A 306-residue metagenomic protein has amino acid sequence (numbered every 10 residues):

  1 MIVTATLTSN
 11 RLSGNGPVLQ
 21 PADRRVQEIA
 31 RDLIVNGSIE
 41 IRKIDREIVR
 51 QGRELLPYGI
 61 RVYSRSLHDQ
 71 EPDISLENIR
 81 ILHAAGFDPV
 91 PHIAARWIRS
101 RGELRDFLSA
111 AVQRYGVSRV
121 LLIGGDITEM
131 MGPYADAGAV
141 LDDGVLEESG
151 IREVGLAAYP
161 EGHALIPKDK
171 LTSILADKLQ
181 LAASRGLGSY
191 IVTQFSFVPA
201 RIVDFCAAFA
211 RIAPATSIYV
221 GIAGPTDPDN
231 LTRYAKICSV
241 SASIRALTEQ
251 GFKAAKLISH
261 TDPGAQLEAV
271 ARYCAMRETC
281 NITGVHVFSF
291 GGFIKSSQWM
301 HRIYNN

Functional and structural regions predicted by a protein language model:
N10-L175, Q180, G292: Active-site beta->alpha loop and helix N-cap motifs at the rims of alpha/beta catalytic domains
L19, I39-D45, I123, D136-P160 (+4 more regions): Active-site pocket-lining/capping segments in soluble small-molecule metabolic enzymes
I81-A84, L108-Q113, Q180, S184 (+2 more regions): Short, surface-exposed basic-aromatic patches at helix termini and helix-loop junctions that form
P91, K178, L187, V220 (+1 more regions): Conserved, mostly hydrophobic/aromatic
G132-P133, I166-K168, V203-D204, D229-I237 (+1 more regions): Short, well-ordered secondary-structure micro-motifs
L165-S184, G188-A210: Hydrophobic, aromatic-enriched interface-forming segments
R277-C280, G284-N306: C-terminal/domain-terminus segments
